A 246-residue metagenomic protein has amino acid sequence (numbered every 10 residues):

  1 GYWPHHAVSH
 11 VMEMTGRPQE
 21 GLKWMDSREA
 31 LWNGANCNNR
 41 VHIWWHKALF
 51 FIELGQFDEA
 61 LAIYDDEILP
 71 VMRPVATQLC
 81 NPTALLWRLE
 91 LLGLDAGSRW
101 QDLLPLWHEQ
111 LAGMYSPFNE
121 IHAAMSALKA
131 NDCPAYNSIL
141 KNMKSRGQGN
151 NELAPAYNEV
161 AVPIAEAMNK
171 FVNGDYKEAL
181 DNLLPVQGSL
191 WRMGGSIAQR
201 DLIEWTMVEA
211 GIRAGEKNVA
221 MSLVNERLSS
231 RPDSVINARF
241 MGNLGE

Functional and structural regions predicted by a protein language model:
G1-L54: Internal metal/ion-chelating core segments
L49-E246: Helix-coil-helix junctions within alpha-helical repeat/solenoid scaffolds
